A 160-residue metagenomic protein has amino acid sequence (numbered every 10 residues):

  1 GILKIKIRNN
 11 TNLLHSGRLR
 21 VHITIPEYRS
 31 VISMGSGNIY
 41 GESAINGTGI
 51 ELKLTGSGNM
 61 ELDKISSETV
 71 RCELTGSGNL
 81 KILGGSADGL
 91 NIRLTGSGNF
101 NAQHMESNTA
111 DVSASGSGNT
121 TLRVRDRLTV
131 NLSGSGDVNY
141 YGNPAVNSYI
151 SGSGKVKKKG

Functional and structural regions predicted by a protein language model:
G1-L54, K64-E73, A87-L90, S151 (+1 more regions): Acidic (Asp/Glu) and glycine-rich low-complexity loops/linkers that are typically intrinsically disordered
M34-G41, M60-L62, L80-I82, F100-A102: Beta-strand-rich extracellular passenger or scaffold domains
N59, R71-E73, N79: Mid-length scaffold segments of soluble, non-membrane domains
L80-G160: Short, surface-exposed interaction patches in beta-rich subdomains that mediate adhesion/assembly near membranes
